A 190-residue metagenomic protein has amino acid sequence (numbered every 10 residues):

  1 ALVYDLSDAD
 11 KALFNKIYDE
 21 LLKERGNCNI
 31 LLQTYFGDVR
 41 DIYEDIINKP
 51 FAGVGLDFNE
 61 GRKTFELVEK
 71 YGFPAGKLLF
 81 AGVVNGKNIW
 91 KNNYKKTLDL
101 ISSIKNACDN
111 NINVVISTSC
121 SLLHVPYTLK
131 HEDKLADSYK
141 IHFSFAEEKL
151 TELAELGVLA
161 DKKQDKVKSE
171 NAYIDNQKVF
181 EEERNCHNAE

Functional and structural regions predicted by a protein language model:
A1-E190: Domain-level signal for soluble alpha/beta catalytic cores
